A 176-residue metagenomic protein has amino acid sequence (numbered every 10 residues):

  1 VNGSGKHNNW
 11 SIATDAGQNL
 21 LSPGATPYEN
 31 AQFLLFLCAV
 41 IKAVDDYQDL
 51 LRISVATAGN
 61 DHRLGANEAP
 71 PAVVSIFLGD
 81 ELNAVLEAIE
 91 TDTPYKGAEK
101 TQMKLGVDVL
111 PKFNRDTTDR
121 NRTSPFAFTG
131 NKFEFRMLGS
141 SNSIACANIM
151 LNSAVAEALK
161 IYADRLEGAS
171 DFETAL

Functional and structural regions predicted by a protein language model:
V1-L176: Active-site capping/gating regions of soluble enzymes
